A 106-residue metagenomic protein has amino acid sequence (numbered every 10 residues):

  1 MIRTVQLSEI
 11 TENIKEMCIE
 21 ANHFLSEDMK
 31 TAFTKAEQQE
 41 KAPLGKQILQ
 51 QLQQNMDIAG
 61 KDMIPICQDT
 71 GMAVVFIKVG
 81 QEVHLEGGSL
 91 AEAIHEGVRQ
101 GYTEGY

Functional and structural regions predicted by a protein language model:
M1-Y106: Non-transmembrane, aqueous-exposed alpha-helical and coiled segments at domain scale
